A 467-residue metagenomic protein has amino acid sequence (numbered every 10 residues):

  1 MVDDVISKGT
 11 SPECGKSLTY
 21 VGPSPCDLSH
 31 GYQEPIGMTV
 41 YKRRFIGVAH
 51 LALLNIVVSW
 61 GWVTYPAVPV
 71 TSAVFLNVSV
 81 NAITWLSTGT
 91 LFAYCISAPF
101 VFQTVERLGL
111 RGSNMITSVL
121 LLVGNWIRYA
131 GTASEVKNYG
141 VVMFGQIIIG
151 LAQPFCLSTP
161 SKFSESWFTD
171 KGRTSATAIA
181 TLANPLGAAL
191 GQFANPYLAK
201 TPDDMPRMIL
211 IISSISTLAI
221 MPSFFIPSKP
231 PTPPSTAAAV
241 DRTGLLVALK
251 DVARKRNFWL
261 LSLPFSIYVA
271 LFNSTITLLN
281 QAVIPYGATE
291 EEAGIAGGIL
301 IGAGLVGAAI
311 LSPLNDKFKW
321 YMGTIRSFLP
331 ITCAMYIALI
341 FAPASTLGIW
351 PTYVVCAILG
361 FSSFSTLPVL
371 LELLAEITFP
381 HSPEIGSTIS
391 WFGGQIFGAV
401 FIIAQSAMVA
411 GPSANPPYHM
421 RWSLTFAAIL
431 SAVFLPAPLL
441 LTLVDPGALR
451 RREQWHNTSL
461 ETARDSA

Functional and structural regions predicted by a protein language model:
V2-W60, Y65, V74: Cytosolic juxtamembrane N-terminal segment immediately preceding the first transmembrane helix of multi-pass
H30-Y41, T232-L261, T458-A467: Juxtamembrane intracellular "pre-TM" segments in multi-pass secondary transporters
Y65-P66, K255-L311, F401-I402: Extracytoplasmic gate region of multi-pass secondary transporters
I96-G112, V306-W320: Helix-to-loop junctions at the C-terminal end of transmembrane segments in multipass secondary transporters
M143-A183: Cytoplasmic helix-loop-helix junction between adjacent transmembrane helices in 12-TM secondary transporters
G172-K200, S216, W391-I402: Glycine-rich segments within core transmembrane alpha-helices of 12-TM secondary carriers
P206-F225, R421-L440: Symmetry-related core transmembrane helices of the 12-TM Major Facilitator Superfamily/SLC fold
K319-L370: C-terminal transmembrane helical hairpin of 12-TM major facilitator-type secondary transporters
